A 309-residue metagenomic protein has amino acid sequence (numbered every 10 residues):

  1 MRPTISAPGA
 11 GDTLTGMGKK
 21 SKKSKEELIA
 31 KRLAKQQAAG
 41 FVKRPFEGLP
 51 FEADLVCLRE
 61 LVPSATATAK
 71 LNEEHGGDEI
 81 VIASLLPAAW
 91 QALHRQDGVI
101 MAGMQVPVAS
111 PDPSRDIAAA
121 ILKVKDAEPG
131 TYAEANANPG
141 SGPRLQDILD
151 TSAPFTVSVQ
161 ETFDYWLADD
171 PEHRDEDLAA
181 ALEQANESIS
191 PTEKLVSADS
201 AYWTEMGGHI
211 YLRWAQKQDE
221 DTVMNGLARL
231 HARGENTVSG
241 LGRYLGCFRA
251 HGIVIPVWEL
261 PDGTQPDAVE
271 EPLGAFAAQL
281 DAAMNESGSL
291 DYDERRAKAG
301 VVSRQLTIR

Functional and structural regions predicted by a protein language model:
M1-T4, I100, Q105, T162-D164 (+2 more regions): A broadly tuned "polar low-complexity/structure-edge" signature
R2, R32, R44, R59 (+12 more regions): Arginine residue identity/basic-tract feature
R2-L167: N-terminal membrane-targeting/anchoring modules of bacterial envelope and secretion proteins
K19, K25, K43, E187-K194 (+1 more regions): Long, contiguous binding/interaction regions
F51, Q216, E220, P266-V269 (+1 more regions): Intrinsic-disorder-associated interaction segments
I117-L260, T264: Extended, well-ordered protein cores
L241-G242, G246-R309: Alpha-helical oligomerization segments
